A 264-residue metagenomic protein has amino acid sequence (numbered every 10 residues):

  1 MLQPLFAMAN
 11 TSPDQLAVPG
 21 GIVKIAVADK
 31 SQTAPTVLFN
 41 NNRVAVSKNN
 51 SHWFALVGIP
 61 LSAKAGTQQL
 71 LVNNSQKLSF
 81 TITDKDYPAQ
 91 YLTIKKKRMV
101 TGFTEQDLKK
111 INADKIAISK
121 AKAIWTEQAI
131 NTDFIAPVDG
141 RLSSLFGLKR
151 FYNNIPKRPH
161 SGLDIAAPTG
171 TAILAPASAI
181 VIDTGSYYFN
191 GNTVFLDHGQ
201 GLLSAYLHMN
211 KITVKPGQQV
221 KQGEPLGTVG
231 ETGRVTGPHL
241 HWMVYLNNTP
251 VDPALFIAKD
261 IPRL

Functional and structural regions predicted by a protein language model:
L2-P4: N-terminal signal peptide c-region/cleavage motif recognized by signal peptidases
A7-P88: Cationic-aromatic interfacial patches
N41, L70, L142, I165 (+4 more regions): Terminal peptide-recognition signature
S79-N190: Surface-exposed, glycine-biased beta-strand/turn segments
L145, T184-G185, M209-I212, V229-T232: Residue-level recognition of beta-strand microenvironments
A172-I182, V214-V229: Short, well-structured beta-strand-loop connectors
P176-N210, P238, M243: Zn2+-dependent peptidoglycan hydrolase active-site motif and core
T193-D197, Q218-L264: Conserved, short, structured surface segments that act as functional micro-motifs
